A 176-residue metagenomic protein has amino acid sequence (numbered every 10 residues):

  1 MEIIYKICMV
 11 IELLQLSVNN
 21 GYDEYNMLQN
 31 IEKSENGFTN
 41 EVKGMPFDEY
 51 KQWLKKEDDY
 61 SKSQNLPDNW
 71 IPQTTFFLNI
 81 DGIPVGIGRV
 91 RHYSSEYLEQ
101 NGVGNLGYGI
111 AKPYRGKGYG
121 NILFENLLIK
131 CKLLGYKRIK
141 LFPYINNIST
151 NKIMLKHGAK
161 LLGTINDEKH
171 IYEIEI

Functional and structural regions predicted by a protein language model:
E2-N105, N166-I176: GNAT-family acyltransferases
G21, K117, I148: Loop/helix-junction capping segments adjacent to catalytic residues or to phosphate/diphosphate-binding pockets
Y93-S95, P113, N146: Short coil/turn motifs at secondary-structure junctions
Y108-I110, G116-I129, K152-K156: Conserved acetyl-CoA-binding loop-helix of GNAT-fold acetyltransferases
L133-F142: Conserved GNAT acetyl-CoA-binding A-motif
L141-N151: Conserved beta-strand-loop-alpha-helix junction that forms the acyl-donor binding cleft
F142, L155-I174: Conserved catalytic-core motifs of GNAT/GCN5-like acyltransferases
